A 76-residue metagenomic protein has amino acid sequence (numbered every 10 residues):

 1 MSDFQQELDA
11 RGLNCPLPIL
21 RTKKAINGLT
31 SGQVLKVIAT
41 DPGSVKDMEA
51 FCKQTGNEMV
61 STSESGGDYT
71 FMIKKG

Functional and structural regions predicted by a protein language model:
F4-R11: Short amphipathic
Q5, G32-K36, D68-T70: Intrinsic-disorder/low-complexity, polar/charged segments enriched in Ser/Thr/Lys/Arg/Asp/Glu/Gln
D9, I19-R21, I73: Intrinsically disordered, low-complexity sequence elements enriched in Ser/Thr/Gly/Pro
D9, I38, T62-S63: Solvent-exposed beta-strand sheet faces enriched in polar/charged residues
L17-E58: Amphipathic, hydrophobic secondary-structure cores in small proteins
E49-G76: C-terminal structural segments of small proteins and small subunits
